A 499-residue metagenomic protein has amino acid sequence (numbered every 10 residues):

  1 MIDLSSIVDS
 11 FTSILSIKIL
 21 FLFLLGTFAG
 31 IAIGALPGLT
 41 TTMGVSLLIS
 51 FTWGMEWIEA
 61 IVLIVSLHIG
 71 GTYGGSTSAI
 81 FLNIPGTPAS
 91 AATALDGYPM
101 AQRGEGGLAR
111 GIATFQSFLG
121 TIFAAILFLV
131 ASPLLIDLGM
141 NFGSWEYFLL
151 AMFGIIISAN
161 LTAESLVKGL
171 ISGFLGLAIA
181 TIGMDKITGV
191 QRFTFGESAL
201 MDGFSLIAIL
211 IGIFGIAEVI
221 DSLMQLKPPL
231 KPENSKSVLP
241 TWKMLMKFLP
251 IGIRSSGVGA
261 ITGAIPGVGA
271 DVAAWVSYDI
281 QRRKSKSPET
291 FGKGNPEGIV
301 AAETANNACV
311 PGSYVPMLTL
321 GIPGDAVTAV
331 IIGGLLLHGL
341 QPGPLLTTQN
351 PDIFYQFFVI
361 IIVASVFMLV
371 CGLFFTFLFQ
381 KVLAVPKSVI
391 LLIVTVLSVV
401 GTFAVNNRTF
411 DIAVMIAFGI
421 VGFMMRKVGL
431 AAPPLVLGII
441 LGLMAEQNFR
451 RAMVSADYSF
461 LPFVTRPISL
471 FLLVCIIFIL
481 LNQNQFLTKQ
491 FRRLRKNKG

Functional and structural regions predicted by a protein language model:
M1-A60, M140, Q191-N295, Q380 (+5 more regions): Helix-loop-helix hairpins and the membrane-proximal interhelical loops of multi-pass alpha-helical transport proteins
T27-T41, G70-N83, S158-A163, S256-P266 (+3 more regions): Transmembrane alpha-helix interface/packing and boundary motifs in multi-pass membrane proteins, characterized by
A32-T42, I80-S90, A124-L127, T262-V272 (+4 more regions): Short helix-coil transition sites and intra-membrane helix breaks within transmembrane domains of multi-pass
T41-F51, A79-P99, V130, G173-F174 (+5 more regions): Re-entrant/interfacial helical elements at transmembrane boundaries that shape and gate the permeation pathway
I58-V62, P99-Q116, K286-G298, A326-A329 (+1 more regions): Membrane-interface alpha-helices at helix entry/exit sites of multi-pass transporters
H68-A79, G86, N295-L320, G324 (+1 more regions): A structural-propensity feature for long, helix-poor, extended segments
I69-G74, F115-L127, L135, I179 (+3 more regions): Membrane-embedded alpha-helical segments of transport systems, primarily multispan ion/solute transporters
G111-P228, L337-R492: Membrane-embedded alpha-helical modules
